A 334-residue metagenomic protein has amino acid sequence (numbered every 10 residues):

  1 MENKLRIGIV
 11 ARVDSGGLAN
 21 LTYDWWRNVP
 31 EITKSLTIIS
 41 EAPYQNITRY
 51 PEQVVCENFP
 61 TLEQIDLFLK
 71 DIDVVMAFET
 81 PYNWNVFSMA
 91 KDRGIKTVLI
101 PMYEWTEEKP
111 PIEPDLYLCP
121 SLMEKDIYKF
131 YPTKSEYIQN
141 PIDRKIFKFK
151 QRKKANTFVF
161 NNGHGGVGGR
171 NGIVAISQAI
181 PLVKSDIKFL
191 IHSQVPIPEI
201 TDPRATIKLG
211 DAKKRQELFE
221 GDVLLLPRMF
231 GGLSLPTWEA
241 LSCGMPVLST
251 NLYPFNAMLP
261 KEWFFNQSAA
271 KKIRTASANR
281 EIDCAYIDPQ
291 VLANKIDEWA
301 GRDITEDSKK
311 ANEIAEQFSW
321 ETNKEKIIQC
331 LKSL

Functional and structural regions predicted by a protein language model:
G8-V10, I39-Y128: Extended catalytic core of nucleotide-activated donor transferases of GT-like folds
L21, W25, R144-I146, R152-D202 (+1 more regions): Conserved catalytic-core segment of nucleotide-activated headgroup transferases in glycan assembly
P43, M123, Y137-F147, V195-P196 (+1 more regions): Short beta-strand->alpha-helix junction loop in the catalytic core of nucleotide-activated group-transfer enzymes
E108-P110, K129-F130, E136-T157: Acidic anion/phosphate-binding donor-loop and adjacent secondary structure in glycosyltransferase catalytic cores
R215-Q216, T237-S242, Y253-P260: Short alpha-helical segment that forms part of, or immediately flanks, the ligand-binding pocket in carbohydrate-active
M229: Aromatic "clamp/platform" in nucleotide-sugar-dependent glycosyltransferases that forms part of the donor/acceptor
P246-S249, N256, N266: Short hydrophobic beta-strand element within catalytic cores of glycosyltransferases and related nucleotide-activated
D283-L292, G301-K332: A charged, aromatic-enriched C-terminal amphipathic alpha-helix characteristic of glycosyltransferases across folds
